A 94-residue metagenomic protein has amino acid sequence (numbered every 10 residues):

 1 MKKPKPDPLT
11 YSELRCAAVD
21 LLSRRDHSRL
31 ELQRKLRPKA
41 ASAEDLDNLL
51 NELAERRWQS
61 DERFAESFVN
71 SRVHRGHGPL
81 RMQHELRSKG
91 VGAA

Functional and structural regions predicted by a protein language model:
M1-A94: An alpha-helical, amphipathic repeat domain used for nucleic-acid recognition, typified by the mTERF helical solenoid
